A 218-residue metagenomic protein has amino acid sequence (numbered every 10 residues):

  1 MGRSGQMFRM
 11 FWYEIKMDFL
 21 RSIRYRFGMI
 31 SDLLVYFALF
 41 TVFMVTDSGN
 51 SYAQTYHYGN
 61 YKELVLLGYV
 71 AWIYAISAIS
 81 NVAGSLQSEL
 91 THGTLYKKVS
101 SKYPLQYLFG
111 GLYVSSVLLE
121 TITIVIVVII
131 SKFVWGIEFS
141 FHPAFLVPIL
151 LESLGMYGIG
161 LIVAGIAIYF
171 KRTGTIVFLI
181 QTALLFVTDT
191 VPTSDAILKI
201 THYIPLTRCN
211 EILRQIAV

Functional and structural regions predicted by a protein language model:
M1-L34: Aromatic- and glycine-rich beta-strand/loop motifs that create alpha-glucan
R21-E89: Transmembrane helix-boundary elements of multi-pass transport/secretion proteins, especially ABC-type permease modules
R26-M29, L33-F37, A78, Y113 (+3 more regions): Hydrophobic alpha-helical transmembrane bundles that constitute the permease/transmembrane domains of multi-pass
L39, F43-D47, W72, I76 (+5 more regions): Structural signal for membrane-spanning alpha-helices in multi-pass inner-membrane proteins, emphasizing helix cores
S48-L67, I130-F145, A217: Membrane-interface helix-capping segments at transmembrane helix termini in multi-pass transporters
K62-K132: Hydrophobic alpha-helical transmembrane segments of multi-pass membrane transport proteins
L105, G110-T175: Alpha-helical transmembrane segments and their short interhelical loops
I168-Y203, T207, E211: Transmembrane helix segments
